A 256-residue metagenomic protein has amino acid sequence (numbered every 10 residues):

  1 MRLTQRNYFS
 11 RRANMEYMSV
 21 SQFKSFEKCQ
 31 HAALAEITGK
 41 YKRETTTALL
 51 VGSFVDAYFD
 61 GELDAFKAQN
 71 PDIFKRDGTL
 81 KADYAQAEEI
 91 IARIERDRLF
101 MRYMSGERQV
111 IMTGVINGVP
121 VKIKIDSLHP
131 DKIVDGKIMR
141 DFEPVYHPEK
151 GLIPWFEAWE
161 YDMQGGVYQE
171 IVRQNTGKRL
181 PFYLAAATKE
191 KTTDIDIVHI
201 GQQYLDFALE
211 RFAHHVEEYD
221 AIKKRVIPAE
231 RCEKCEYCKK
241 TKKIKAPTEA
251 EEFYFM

Functional and structural regions predicted by a protein language model:
M1-K124, E233-E236, K245, E252-Y254: Metal-dependent nuclease catalytic cores that hydrolyze phosphodiester bonds in DNA/RNA, characterized by
M18, Y84, I91, E157-D162 (+1 more regions): Metal-dependent nuclease catalytic regions and adjoining charged, substrate-binding loops involved in nucleic-acid end
K42-E44, R76-T79, V145-W159, Q203: Short histidine-centered catalytic/ligand-binding loop motif
F59-L63, I138-D141, R173: Hydrophobic/aromatic-lined pockets within catalytic cores
L99-R102, H129-I133, V172-L180: Secondary-structure boundary elements
V110-I116, H129-D131, I138-R140, K239: Short, flexible loop/turn elements at secondary-structure junctions
G118-K122, H129-D131, R179, E190-T193: Coil-to-beta-strand transition motifs
I123-G151: Conserved catalytic cores of phosphodiester-cleaving nucleases, focusing on short active-site segments
